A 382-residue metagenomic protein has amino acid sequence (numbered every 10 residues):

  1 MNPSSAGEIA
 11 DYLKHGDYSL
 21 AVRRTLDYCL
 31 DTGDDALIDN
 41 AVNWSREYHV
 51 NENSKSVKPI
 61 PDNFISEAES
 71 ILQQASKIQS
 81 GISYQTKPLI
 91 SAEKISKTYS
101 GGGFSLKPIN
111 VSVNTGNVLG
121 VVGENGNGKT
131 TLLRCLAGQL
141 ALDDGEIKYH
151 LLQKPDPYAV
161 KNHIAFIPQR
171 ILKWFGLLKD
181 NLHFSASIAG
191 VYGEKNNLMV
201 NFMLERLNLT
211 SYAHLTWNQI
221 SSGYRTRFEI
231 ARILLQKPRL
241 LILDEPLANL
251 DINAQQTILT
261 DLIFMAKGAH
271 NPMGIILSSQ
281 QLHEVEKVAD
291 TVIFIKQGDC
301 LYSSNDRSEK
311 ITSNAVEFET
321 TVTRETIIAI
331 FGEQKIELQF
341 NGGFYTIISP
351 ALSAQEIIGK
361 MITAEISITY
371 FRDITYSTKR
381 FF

Functional and structural regions predicted by a protein language model:
I82, H183, K195-Y212: Conserved ABC ATPase "signature" region
V122-E124: The feature captures the beta-strand-to-loop junction immediately N-terminal to the Walker
A137: Helix-to-loop junction immediately C-terminal to a conserved catalytic motif
G145-V160: Conserved ABC transporter NBD signature motif
R170, G176-G190: Q-loop/switch helix immediately C-terminal to the Walker
L241-E245: Catalytic Walker B motif of ABC-type/P-loop ATPase nucleotide-binding domains
F264-I275, Q280-Y345: ABC transporter nucleotide-binding domain
